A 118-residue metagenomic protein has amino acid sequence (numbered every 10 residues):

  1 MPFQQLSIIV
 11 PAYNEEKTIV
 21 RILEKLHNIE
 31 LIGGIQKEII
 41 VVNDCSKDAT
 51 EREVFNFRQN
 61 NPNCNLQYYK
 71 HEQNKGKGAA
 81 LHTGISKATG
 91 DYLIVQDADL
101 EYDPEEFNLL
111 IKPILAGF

Functional and structural regions predicted by a protein language model:
M1-F118: Structured catalytic core of nucleotide-sugar glycosyltransferases
